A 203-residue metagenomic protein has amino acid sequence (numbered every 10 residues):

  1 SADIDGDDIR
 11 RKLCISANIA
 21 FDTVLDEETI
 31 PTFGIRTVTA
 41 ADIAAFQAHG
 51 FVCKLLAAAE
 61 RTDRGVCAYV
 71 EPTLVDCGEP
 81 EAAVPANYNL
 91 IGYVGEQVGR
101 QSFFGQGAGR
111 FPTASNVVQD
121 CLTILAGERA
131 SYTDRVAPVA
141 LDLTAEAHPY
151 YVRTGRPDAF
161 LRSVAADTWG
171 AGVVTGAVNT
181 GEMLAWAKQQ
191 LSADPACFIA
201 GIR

Functional and structural regions predicted by a protein language model:
S1, V66-R153: Catalytic, metal-anchored helix/loop core of enzyme active sites in primary metabolism
S1-A83, Y88-L90, G109: Substrate-binding/catalytic subdomain of NAD(P)-dependent oxidoreductase enzymes
D3, E96, S102-Q106, D167-W169 (+2 more regions): Generic detector of intrinsically disordered, low-complexity, polar/charged segments
R10-R11, R36, R61-R64, R100 (+6 more regions): Arginine residue identity/basic-tract feature
A57-A59, L74, Q97, G107 (+3 more regions): A broadly conserved detector of short glycine/acidic/proline-rich loop/turn motifs that flank catalytic sites and bind
C121-R203: A conserved regulatory-domain signal marking ACT and ACT-like small-molecule sensing domains and adjacent regulatory
